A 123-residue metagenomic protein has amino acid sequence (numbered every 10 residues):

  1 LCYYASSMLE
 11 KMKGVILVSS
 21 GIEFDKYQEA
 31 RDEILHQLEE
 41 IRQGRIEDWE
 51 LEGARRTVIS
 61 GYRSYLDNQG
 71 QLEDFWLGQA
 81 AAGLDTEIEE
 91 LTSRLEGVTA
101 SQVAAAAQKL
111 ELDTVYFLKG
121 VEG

Functional and structural regions predicted by a protein language model:
L1-A5, T99-Q102: Short amphipathic beta-strand starts and helix->beta connectors
L1-Y3, G14, E111-V115: Generic structural motif recognizing short loop/turn segments at the entrances and edges of beta-strands
Y3, E10, L72-W76: Short hydrophobic/aromatic-rich motifs at helix boundaries and adjacent loops
Y4-Y65: M16/insulysin-pitrilysin zinc metalloprotease superfamily fold
A54-G123: C-terminal regions of mature proteins
